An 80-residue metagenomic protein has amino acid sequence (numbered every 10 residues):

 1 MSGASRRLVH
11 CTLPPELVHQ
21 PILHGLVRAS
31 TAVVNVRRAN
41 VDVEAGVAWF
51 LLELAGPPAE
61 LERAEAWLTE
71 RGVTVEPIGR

Functional and structural regions predicted by a protein language model:
M1-R80: Long, contiguous binding/interaction regions
